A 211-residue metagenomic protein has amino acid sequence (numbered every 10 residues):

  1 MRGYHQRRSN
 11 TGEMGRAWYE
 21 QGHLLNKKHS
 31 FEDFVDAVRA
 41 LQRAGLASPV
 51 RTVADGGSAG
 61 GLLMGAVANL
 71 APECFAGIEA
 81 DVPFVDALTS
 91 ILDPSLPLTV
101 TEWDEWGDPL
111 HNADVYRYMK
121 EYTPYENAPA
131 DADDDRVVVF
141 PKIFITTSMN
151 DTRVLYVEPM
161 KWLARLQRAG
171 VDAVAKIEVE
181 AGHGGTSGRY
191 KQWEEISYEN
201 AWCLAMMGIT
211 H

Functional and structural regions predicted by a protein language model:
H5-H211: Active-site-proximal cap/loop segments of hydrolase catalytic domains
